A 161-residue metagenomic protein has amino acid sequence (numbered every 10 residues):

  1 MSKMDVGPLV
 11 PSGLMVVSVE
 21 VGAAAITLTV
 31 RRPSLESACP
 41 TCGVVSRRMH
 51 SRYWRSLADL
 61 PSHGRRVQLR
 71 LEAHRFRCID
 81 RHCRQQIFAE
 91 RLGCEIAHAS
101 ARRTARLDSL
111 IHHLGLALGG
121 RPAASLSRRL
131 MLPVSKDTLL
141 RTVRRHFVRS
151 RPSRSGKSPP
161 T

Functional and structural regions predicted by a protein language model:
M1-R81, Q85-A89: Short, conserved DNA-binding cores of transcription-related domains
S46, W54-P160: Short, positively charged, Gly/Tyr-enriched micro-motifs that form contact patches at catalytic or ligand/partner
